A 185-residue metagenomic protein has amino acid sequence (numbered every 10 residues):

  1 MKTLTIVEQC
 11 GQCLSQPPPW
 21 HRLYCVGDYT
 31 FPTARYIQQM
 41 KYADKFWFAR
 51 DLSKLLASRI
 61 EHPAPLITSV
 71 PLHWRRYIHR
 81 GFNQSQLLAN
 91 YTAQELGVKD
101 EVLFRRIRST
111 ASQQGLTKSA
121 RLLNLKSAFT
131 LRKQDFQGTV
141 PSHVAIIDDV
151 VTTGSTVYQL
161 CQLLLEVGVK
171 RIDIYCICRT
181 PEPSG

Functional and structural regions predicted by a protein language model:
M1-G185: Glycine-rich phosphate/pyrophosphate-handling loop used in enzymes and phosphotransfer proteins
